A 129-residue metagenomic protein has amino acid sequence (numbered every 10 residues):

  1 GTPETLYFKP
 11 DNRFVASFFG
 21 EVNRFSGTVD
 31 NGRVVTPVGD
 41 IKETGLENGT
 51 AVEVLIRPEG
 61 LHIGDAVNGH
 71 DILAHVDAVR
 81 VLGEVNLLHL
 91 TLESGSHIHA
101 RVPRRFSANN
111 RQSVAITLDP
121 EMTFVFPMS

Functional and structural regions predicted by a protein language model:
G1-G39: Internal alpha/beta loop-helix hairpins
V22-R24, N31-S129: Non-catalytic connector elements of ABC transporters
